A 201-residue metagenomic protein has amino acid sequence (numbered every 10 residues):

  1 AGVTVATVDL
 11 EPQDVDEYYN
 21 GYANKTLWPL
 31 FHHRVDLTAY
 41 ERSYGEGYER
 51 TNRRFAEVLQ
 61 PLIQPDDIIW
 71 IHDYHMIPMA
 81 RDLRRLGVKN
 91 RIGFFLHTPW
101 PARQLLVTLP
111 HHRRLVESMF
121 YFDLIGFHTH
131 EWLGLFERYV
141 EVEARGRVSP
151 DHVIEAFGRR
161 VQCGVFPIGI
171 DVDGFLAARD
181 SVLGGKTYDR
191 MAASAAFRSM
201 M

Functional and structural regions predicted by a protein language model:
A1-M201: Catalytic cores of carbohydrate-active enzymes across secretory and cytosolic contexts
